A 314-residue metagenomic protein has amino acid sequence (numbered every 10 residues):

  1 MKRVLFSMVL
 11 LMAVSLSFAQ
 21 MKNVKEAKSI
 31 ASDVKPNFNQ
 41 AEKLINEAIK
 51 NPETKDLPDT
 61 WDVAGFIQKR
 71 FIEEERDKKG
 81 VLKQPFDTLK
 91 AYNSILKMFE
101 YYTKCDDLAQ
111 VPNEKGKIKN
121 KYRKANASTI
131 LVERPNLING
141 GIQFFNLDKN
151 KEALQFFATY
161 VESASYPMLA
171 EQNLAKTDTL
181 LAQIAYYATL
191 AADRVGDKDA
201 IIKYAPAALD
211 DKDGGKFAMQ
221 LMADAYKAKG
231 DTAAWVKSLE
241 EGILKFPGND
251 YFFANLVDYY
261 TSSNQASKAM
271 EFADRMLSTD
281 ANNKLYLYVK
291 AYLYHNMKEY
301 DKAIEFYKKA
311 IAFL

Functional and structural regions predicted by a protein language model:
Q20-K90, S94: Start-of-domain marker
E26, Q40, A64, F71 (+6 more regions): Structural register within alpha-helical repeat arrays
F38, T88, I95, N150-K151 (+4 more regions): TPR-repeat structural position
E53-K55, Q110, S165, D213-G214 (+2 more regions): Short coil turns that delineate tetratricopeptide repeat
I67-A188, D199: Short coil/linker segments at helix-helix boundaries
R70, N146, R194, A228-K229 (+2 more regions): Register position in tetratricopeptide repeats
